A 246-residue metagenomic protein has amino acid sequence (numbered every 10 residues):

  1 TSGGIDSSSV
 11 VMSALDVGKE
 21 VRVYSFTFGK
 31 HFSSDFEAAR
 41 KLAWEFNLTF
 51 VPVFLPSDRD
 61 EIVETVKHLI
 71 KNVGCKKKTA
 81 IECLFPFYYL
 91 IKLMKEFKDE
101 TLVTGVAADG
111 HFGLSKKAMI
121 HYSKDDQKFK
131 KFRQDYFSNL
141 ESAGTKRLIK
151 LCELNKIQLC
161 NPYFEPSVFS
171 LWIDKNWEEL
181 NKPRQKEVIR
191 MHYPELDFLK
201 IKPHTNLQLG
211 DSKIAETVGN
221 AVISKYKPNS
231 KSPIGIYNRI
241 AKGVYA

Functional and structural regions predicted by a protein language model:
T1, R22-T27, P52-F54, V103-V106 (+1 more regions): Short beta-strand segments
T1-F46: ATP-dependent adenylation/pyrophosphate-handling site
V10-A14, L42, P86-L90, I189-H192: Structural preference for long, well-ordered alpha-helical segments in enzyme cores
F36-V73, T104-V106, H111: A conserved beta-strand->alpha-helix junction
K77-C83: Short, flexible loop segments at the rims of nucleotide/cofactor-binding pockets, characterized by
M94-D99: Glycine-rich phosphate-binding loop signature in dinucleotide/nucleotide-binding domains
L102, A107-Q127, N139-S230: Mid-to-C-terminal catalytic subdomains of enzymes that bind/position adenosyl phosphate moieties or nucleic-acid
P228-A246: Acidic, carboxylate-rich catalytic segments that either coordinate divalent cations
